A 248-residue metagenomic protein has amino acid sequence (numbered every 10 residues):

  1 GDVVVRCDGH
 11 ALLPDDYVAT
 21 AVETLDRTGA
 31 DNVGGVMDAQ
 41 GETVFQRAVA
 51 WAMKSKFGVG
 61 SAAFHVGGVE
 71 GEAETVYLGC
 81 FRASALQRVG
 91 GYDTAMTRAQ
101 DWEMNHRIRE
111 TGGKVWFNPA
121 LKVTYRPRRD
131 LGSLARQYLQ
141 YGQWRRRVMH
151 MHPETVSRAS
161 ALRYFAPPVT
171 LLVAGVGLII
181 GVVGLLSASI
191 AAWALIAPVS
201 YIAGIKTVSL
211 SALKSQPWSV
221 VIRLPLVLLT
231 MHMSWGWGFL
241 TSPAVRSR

Functional and structural regions predicted by a protein language model:
G1, T28-D31, G113: Short, high-confidence coil segments that cap the C-terminus of an alpha-helix and link into the following beta-strand
G1-L12: Short beta-strand-to-loop acidic/aromatic patch adjacent to the donor-nucleotide binding site
D15-R47, W51, K122, R126: Conserved donor NDP-sugar-binding/catalytic core segment of glycosyltransferases
D16, T20, R47, E103-R107 (+3 more regions): Alpha-helical elements of Rossmann-like donor-binding domains used by nucleotide-donor carbohydrate transfer enzymes
L25, D93-A159: Catalytic donor/gating beta->alpha subdomain of glycosyltransferases that bind UDP-sugars
Q40, S61-S84, M96-T97, E103 (+2 more regions): A recurrent flexible, glycine/aromatic-enriched loop bordering the glycosyltransferase active site that acts as
L162-V169: Select subsegments of transmembrane alpha-helices in polytopic membrane proteins, especially boundary-proximal
V169-S247: Membrane-embedded multi-pass helical conduit in multi-pass membrane proteins, especially envelope-biosynthetic
